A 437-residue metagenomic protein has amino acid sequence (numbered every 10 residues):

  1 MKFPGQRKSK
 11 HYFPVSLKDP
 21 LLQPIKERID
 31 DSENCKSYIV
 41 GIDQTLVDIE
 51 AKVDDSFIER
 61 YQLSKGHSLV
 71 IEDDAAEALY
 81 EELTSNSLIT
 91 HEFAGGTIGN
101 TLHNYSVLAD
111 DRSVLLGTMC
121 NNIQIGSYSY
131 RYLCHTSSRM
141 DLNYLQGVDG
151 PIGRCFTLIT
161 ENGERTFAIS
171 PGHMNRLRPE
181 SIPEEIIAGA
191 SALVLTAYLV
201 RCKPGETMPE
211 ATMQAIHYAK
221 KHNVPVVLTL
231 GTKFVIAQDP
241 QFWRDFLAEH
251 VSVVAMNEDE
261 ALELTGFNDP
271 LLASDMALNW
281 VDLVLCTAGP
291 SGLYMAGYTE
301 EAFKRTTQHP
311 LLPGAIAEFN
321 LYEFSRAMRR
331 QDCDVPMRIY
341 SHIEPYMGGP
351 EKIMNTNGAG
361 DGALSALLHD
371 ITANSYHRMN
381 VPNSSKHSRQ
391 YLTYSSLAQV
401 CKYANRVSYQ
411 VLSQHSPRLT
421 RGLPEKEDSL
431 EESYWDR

Functional and structural regions predicted by a protein language model:
M1-S68, I89-F93, R112, T118-P350 (+3 more regions): Ribokinase/PfkB-type carbohydrate-kinase core domain
E59-S85: Active-site gating loops and adjacent loop-to-helix segments of metal-dependent hydrolytic enzymes
E92-L116, D361-S365: Active-site alpha-helical elements of protease catalytic centers
M354-N357: Short, threonine-centered small-residue motifs that mark membrane-proximal processing/anchoring sites and TM-junction
A359, A363, V400, A404: The catalytic Tyr-X3-Lys active-site helix of short-chain dehydrogenase/reductase
